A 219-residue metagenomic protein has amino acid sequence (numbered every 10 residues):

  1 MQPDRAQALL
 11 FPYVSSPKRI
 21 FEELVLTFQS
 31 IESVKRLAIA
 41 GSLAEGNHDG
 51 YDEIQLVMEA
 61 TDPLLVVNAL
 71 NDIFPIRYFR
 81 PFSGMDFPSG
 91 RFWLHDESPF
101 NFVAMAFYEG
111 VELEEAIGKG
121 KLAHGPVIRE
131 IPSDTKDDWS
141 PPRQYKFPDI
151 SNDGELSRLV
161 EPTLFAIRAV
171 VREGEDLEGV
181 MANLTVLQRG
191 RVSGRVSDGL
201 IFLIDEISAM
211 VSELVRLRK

Functional and structural regions predicted by a protein language model:
M1-V14, L203, V211-E213, R218: N-terminal regions immediately upstream of nucleotidyltransferase
Q2-F28, L43-G46, G50-Y51, M58-M105: Metal-dependent nucleotidyltransferase catalytic core
F28-Q29, L64, R172-L177: A short, structured loop/turn motif at beta-sheet edges
V34-L43: Short gly/ser-rich loop at a beta-strand->alpha-helix junction or flexible surface loop bordering the NTP-binding
K35, E53-Q55: Conserved acidic residues
P81-S89, L122-W139, A182-T185: Short secondary-structure transition/capping segments
F100-E130: Acidic, glycine- and histidine-enriched catalytic cores of nucleic acid- and nucleotide-handling enzymes, centered on
P132-K219: Conserved nucleotidyltransferase catalytic core and NTase-mimicking acidic/glycine-rich helix/loop elements in nucleic
